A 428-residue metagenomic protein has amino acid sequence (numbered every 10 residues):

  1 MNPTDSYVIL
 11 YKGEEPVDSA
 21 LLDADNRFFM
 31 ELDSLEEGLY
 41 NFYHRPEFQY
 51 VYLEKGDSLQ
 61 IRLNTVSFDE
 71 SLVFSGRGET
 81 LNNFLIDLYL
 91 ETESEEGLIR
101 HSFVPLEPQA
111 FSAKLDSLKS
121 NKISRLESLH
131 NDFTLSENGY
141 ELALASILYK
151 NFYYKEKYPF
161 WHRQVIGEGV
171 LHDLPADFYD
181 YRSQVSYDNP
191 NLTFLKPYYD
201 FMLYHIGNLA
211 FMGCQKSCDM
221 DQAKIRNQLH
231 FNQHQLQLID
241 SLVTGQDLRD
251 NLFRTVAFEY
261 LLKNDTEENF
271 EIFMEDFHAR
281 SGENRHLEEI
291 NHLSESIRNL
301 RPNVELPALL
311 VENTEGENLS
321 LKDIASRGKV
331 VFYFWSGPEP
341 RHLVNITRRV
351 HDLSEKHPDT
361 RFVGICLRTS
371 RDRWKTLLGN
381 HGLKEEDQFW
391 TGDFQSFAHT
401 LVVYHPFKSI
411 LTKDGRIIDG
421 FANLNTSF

Functional and structural regions predicted by a protein language model:
M1-G139: A non-transmembrane, solvent-exposed segment enriched in polar/low-complexity residues
A145, Y149-Q215: Extended amphipathic alpha-helical segments with heptad-repeat/coiled-coil character used for oligomerization, fusion
D188-L262, I272: Long, charge-rich alpha-helical interaction segments
H286-K322: N-terminal "domain-start" segment that seeds a small globular fold
E317-V350, R361-V363: Short active-site neighborhood of thiol/selenol oxidoreductases, capturing the structured segment around
R341-N380, Q395-F397: Structural microenvironment flanking redox-active thiols in thiol-disulfide oxidoreductases
L378-S409, K413: Short, internal strand/loop/helix patches that form the active-site neighborhood or redox-interaction surface
Y404-F428: Non-catalytic, surface beta->alpha helical segment in thiol-disulfide oxidoreductase systems
